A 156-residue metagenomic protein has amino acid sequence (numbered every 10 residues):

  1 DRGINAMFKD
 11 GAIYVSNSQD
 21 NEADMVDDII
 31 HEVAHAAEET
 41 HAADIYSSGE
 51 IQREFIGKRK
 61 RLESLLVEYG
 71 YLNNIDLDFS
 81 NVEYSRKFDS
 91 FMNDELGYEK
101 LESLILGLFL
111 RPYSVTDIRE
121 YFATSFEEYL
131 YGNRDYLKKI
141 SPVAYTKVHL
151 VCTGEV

Functional and structural regions predicted by a protein language model:
D1-V156: Active-site-flanking segments in enzyme catalytic domains
